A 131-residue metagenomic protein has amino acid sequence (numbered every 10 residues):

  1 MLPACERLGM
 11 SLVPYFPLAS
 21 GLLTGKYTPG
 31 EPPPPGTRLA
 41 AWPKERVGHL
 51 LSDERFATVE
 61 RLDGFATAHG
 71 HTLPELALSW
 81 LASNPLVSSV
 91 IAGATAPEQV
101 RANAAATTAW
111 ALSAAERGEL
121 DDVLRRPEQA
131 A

Functional and structural regions predicted by a protein language model:
L2-P3, S79: Alpha-helical segments flanking ligand/cofactor-binding loops in enzyme cores
P3-F65, A130: Glycine-rich, positively charged active-site loop/lid region within alpha/beta enzyme cores that binds and organizes
Y15-F16, W80, E119-L120, L124: Tryptophan-centric aromatic hotspots in well-structured domains and transmembrane helices
P17-L18, G48-T108: Conserved short secondary-structure transition element at the edge of the structured enzyme core that lines
G25, G64, A102-A105, G118 (+1 more regions): Charged/polar, solvent-exposed surface patches and flexible loops
A106, W110-A130: Extended hydrophobic/aromatic segments used for targeting, binding, or gating
